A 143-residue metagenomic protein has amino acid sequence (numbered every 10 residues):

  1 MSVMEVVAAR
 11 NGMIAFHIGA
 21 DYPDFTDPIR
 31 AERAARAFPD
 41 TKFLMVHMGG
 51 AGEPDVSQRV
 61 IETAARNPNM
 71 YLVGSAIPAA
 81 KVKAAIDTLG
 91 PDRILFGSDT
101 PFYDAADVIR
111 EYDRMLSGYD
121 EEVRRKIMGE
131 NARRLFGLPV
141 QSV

Functional and structural regions predicted by a protein language model:
M1-L95: Catalytic pocket-lining loop regions of alpha/beta-barrel enzymes, especially the amidohydrolase/enolase/GH5 lineages
P91-R93, Y103-V143: Mid-to-C-terminal alpha-helical segments outside catalytic/metal-binding sites
D99: Active-site glycine-centered loops adjacent to acidic/histidine catalytic or metal-binding residues that shape
